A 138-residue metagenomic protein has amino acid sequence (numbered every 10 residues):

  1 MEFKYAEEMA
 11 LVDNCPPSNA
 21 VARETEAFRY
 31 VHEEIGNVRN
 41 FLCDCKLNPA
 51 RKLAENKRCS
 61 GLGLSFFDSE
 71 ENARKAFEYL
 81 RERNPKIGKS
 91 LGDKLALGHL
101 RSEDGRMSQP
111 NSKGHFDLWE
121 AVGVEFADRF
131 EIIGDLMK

Functional and structural regions predicted by a protein language model:
M1-A20, G63-D68, A73-R81, L118-A121 (+1 more regions): Generic detector of solvent-exposed, compositionally biased contiguous segments
M1-R58, K138: ADP-ribose/NAD+-binding catalytic cleft of ART/PARP-like enzymes
T25-H32, G36, S102-K138: Active-site-proximal loop/hinge segments that shape catalytic or ion-binding/gating pockets
R51-L64, D68-G123: ADP-ribosyltransferase catalytic core
